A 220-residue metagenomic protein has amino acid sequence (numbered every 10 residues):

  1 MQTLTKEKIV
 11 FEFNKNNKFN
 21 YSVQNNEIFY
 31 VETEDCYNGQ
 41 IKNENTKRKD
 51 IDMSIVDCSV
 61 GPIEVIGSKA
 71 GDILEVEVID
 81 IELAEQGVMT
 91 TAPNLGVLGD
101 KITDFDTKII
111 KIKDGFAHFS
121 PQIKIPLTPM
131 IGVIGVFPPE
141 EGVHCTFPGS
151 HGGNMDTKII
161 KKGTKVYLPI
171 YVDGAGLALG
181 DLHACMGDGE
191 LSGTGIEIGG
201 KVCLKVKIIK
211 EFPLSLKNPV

Functional and structural regions predicted by a protein language model:
M1-I51: N-terminal, Lys/Arg-enriched amphipathic/low-complexity engagement segments that precede the first folded domain
T5-N14, D52-V60, V143-H151: Short, structured beta-strand/loop micro-motifs enriched in basic residues and often containing a Trp
C36-K47, I81-T91, G174-A184: Short, Lys/Arg- and Gly-enriched loop/turn segments at beta-strand edges
D80-K162, Y167: Intrinsically disordered, low-complexity linker/loop segments enriched in Gly/Pro and charged/polar residues
L127-N154, K158-V220: Conserved mixed alpha/beta catalytic, RNA-binding, or beta-rich assembly cores of soluble enzyme, regulatory
